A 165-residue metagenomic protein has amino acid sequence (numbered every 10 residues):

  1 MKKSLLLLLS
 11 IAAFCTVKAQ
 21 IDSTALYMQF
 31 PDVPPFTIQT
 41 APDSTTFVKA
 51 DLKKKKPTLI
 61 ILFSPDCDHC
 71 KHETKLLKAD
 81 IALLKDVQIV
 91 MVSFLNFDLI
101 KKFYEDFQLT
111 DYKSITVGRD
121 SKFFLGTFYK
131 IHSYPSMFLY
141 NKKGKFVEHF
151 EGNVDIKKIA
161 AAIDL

Functional and structural regions predicted by a protein language model:
M1-A25: Bacterial Sec-dependent N-terminal signal peptides
Q20-A50: N-terminal "domain-start" segment that seeds a small globular fold
P34, T58, Y134-S136: Short loop/turn microsegments at loop-to-beta-strand junctions
I38-Q39, L62, L139: Hydrophobic beta-strand positions
V48-K71, L77: Short active-site neighborhood of thiol/selenol oxidoreductases, capturing the structured segment around
K71-L109, F124-T127: Structural microenvironment flanking redox-active thiols in thiol-disulfide oxidoreductases
Y104-F138: Short, internal strand/loop/helix patches that form the active-site neighborhood or redox-interaction surface
S133, L139-L165: Thiol-/selenol-based redox modules, centered on thioredoxin-like and closely related oxidoreductase domains
